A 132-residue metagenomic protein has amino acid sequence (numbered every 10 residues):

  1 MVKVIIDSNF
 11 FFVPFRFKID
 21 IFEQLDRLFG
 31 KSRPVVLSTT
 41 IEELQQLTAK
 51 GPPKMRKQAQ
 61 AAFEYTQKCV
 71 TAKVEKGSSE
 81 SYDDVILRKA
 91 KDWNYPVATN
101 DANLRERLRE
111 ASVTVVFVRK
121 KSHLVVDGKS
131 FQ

Functional and structural regions predicted by a protein language model:
M1-V70: Domain-level signal for Mg2+-assisted phosphodiester chemistry and nucleotide/NA-binding surfaces in nucleic-acid
T40-Q132: Nuclease catalytic cores that cleave nucleic-acid phosphodiester bonds, predominantly acidic two-metal-ion
